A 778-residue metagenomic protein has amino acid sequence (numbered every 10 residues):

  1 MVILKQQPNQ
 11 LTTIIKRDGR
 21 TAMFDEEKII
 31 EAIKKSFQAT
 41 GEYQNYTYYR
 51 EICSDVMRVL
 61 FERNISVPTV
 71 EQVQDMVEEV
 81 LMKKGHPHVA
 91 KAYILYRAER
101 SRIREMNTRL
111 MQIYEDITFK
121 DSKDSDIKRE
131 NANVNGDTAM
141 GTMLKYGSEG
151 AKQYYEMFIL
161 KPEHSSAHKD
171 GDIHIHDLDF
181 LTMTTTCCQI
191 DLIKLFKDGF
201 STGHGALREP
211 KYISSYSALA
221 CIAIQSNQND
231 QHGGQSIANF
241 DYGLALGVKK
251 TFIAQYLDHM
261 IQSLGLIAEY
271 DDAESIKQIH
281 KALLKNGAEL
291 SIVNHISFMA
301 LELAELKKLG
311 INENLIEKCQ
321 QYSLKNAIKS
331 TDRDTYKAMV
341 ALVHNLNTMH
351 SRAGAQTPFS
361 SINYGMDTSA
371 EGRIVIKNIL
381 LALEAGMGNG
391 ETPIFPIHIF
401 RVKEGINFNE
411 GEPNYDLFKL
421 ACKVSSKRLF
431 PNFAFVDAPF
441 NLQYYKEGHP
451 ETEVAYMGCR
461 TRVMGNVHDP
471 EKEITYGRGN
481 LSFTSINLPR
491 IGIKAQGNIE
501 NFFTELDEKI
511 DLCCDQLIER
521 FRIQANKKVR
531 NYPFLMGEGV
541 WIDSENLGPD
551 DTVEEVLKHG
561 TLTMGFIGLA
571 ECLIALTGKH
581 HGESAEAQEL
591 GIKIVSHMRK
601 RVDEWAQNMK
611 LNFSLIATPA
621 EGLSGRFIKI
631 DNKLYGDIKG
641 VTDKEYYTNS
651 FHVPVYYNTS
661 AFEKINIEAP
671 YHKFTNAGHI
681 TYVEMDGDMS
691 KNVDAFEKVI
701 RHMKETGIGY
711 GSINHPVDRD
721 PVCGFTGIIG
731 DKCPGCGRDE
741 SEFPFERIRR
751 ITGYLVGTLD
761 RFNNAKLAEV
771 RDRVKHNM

Functional and structural regions predicted by a protein language model:
V2-I117, A768-V774: Charged, amphipathic alpha-helical regulatory modules used for macromolecular assembly or allosteric control
D25, Y43, D731, G753-Y754: Conformational switch/transducer regions in large eukaryotic molecular machines and scaffolds
E99-I103, R109-K558, K579-H580, S584-R747: Conserved catalytic cores of very large enzyme subunits
R333-K337, H344, A575, N763-V770: Metallocofactor- and cofactor-centric catalytic cores in central/energy metabolism, strongly enriched
L562-A575, S596, R750: Contiguous, well-ordered alpha-helical segments that form the cores/surfaces of helical PPI scaffolds
P734-M778: Long insertion/accessory domains within large nucleic-acid-processing enzymes
